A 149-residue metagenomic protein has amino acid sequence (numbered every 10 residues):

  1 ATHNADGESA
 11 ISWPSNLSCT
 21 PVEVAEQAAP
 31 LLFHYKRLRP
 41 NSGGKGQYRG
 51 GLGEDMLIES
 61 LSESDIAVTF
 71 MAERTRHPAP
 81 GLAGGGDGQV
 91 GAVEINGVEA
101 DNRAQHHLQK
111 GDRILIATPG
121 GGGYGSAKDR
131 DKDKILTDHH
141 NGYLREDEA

Functional and structural regions predicted by a protein language model:
A1-E148: Glycine/proline-enriched, intrinsically flexible loops and inter-domain linkers
